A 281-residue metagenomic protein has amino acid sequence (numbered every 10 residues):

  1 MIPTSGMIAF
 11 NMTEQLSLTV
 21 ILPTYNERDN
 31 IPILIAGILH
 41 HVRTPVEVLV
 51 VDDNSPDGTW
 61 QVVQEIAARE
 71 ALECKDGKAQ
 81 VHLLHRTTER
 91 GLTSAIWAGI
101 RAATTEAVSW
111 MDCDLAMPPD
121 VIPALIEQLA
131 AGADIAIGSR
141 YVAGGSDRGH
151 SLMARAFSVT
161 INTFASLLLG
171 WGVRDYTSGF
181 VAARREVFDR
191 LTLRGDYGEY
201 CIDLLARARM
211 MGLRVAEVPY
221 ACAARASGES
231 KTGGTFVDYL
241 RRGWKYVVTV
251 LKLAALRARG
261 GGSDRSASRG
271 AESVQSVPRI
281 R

Functional and structural regions predicted by a protein language model:
M1-G37: N-proximal low-complexity "stem/linker" segments adjacent to membrane-targeting elements
I2-Q15, T163, L168-W171, L193-R281: Hydrophobic helical membrane-anchoring modules
D29-I33, D57-I66: Acidic helix N-cap motif at the loop->helix transition within catalytic regions of sugar-transfer enzymes
A36-P45: Short, acidic, metal-binding catalytic loop of nucleotide-sugar glycosyltransferases
P45-N54, L84-H85: Short beta-strand/loop segment that forms part of the nucleotide-sugar
D52-Q61, L115: A conserved acidic beta->alpha catalytic loop
Q80-V81, R86-A102, P119-G198, R225-V247: Acceptor/aglycone-binding surface of glycosyltransferases and processive sugar-polymer synthases
V108: Short aromatic/hydrophobic "clamp" motif used to bind/position activated sugar donors
